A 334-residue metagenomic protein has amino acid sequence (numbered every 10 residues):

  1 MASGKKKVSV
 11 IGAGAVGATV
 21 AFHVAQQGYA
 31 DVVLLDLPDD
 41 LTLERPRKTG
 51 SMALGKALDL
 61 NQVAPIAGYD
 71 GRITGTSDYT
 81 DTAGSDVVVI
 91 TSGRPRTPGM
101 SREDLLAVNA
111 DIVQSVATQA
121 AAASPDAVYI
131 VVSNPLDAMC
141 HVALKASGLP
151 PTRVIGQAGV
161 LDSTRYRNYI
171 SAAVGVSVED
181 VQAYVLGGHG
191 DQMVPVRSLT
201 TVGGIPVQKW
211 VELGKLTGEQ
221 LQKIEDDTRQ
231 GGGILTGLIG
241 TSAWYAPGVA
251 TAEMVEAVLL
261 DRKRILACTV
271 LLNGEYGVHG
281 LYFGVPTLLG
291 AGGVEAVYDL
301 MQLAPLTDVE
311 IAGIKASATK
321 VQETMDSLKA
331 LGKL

Functional and structural regions predicted by a protein language model:
A13-G14: Glycine-rich Rossmann-fold phosphate-binding loop(s) that bind the pyrophosphate of adenine dinucleotide cofactors
G17-A18: N-terminal Rossmann-fold NAD(P) dinucleotide-binding loop
Q26-D31, G148-P150: Conserved S-adenosyl-L-methionine
L37-S85, Q322-L331: Conserved N-terminal Rossmann-fold NAD(P) cofactor-binding segment
A64-A127: Rossmann-like NAD(P)-binding element
S101-N168: Rossmann-like NAD(P)(H) cofactor-binding subdomain of soluble oxidoreductases
S147-R153, D162-L334: C-terminal substrate-binding/catalytic lobe of Rossmann-fold NAD(P)-dependent dehydrogenases
